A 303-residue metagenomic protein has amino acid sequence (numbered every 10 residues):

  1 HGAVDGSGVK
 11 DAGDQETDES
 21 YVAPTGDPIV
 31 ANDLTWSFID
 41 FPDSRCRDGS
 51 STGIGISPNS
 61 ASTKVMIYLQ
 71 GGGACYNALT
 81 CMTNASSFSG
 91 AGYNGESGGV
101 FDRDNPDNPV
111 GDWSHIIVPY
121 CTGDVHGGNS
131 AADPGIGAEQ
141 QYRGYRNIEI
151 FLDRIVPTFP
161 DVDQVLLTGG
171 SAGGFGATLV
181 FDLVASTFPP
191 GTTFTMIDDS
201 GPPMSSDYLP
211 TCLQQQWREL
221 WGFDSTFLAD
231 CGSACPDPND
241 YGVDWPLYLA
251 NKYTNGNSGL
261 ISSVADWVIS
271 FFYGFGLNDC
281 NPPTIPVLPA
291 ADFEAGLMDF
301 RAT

Functional and structural regions predicted by a protein language model:
H1-A3: N-terminal Sec signal peptide cleavage junction
V9-T303: C-terminal His-loop and adjacent cap/lid subdomain of alpha/beta-hydrolase
